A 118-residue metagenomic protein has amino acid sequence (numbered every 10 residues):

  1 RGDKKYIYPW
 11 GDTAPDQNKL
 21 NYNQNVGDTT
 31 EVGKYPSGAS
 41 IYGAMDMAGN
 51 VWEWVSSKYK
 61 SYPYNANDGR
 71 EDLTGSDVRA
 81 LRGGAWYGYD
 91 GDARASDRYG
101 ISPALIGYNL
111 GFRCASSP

Functional and structural regions predicted by a protein language model:
R1-Y99, I106-Y108: Functional-site microenvironments in short loops/helix caps that host divalent-cation chemistry
G107-P118: Short, structured beta-strand segments at or near domain termini in extracellular proteins/domains
